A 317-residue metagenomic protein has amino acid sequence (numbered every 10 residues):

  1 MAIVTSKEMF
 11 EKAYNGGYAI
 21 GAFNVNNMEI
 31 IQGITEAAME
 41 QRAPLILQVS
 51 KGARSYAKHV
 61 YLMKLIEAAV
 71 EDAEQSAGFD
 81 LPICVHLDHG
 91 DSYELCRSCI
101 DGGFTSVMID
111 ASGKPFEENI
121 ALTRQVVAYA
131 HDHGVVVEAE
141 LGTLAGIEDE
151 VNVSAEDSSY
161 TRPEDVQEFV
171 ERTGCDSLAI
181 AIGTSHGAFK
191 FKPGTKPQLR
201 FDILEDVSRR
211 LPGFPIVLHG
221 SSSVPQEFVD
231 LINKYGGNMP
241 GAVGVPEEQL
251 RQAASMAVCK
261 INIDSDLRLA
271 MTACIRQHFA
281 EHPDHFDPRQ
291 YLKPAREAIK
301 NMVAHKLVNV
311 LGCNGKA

Functional and structural regions predicted by a protein language model:
M1-V4, A317: Basic/polar N-terminal segments that are highly enriched at the extreme N-terminus, encompassing both cleavable
V4-K12, N27-A53, H59-D80, H89-P215 (+6 more regions): Alpha/beta enzyme core
T5-G21, H285-F286: Generic N-terminal amphipathic, Lys/Arg-enriched alpha-helix
Y18-N26, A53-A57, Q290, P294: A short N-terminal beta->alpha junction/helix N-cap motif
I20-N24, V85-H86, M108, I216-L218 (+2 more regions): Short catalytic-loop micro-motif centered on adjacent basic/acidic residues
C84, C96-C99, C175, C259 (+2 more regions): Generic recognition of cysteine residues
G142, S221, D266: An acidic- and aromatic-residue-enriched active-site/binding cleft used to recognize and process polar
K234-G237, V245-A317: C-terminal alpha-helical cap/extension of soluble enzyme domains
